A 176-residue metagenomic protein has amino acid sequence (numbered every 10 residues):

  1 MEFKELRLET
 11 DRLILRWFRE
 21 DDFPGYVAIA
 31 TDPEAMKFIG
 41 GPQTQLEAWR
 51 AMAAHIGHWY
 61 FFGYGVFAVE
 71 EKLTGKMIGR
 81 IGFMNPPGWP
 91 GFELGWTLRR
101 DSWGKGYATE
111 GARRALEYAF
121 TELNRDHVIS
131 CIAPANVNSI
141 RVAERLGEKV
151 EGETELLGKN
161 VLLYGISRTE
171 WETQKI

Functional and structural regions predicted by a protein language model:
M1-F38, A53, V66-I176: Acyl-donor (CoA/ACP) binding surface of acyl/acetyltransferases
Q45-F62: Active-site rim helix/loop that mediates acceptor-substrate recognition in acyltransferases
